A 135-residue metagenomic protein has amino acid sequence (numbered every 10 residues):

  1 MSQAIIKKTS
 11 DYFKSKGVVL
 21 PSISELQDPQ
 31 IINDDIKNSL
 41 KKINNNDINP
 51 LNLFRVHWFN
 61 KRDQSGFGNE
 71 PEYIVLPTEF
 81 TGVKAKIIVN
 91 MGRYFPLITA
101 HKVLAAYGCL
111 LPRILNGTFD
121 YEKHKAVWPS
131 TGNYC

Functional and structural regions predicted by a protein language model:
M1-C135: PLP-dependent amino-acid enzyme catalytic core
